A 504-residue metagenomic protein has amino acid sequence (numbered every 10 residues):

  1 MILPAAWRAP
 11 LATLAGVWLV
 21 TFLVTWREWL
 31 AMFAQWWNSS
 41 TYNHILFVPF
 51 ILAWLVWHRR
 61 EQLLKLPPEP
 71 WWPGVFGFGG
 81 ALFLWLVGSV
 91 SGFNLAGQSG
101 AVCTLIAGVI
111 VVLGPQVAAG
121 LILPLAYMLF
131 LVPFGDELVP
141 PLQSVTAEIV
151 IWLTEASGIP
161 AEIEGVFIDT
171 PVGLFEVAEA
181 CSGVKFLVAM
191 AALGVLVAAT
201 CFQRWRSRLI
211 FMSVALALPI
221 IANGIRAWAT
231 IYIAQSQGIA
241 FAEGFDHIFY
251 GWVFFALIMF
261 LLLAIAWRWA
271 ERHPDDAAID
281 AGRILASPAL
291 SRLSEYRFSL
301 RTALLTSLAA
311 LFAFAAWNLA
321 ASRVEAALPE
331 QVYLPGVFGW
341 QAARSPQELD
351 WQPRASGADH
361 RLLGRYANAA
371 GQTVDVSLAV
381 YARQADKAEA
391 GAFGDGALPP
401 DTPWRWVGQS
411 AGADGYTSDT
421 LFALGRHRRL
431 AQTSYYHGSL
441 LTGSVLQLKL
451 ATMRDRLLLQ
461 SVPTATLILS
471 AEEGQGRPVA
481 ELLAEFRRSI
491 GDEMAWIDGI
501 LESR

Functional and structural regions predicted by a protein language model:
M1-R504: Hydrophobic N-terminal alpha-helices or hydrophobic patches in metabolic proteins across all domains of life
